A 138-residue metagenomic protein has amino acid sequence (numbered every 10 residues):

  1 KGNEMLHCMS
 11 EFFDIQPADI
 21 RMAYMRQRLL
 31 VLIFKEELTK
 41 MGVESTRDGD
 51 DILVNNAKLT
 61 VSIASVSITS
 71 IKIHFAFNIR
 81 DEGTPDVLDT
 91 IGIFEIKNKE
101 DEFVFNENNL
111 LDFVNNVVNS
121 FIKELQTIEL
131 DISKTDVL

Functional and structural regions predicted by a protein language model:
K1-L138: Catalytic beta-strand/loop module used to bind and position nucleotide/cofactor moieties in cofactor-attachment
